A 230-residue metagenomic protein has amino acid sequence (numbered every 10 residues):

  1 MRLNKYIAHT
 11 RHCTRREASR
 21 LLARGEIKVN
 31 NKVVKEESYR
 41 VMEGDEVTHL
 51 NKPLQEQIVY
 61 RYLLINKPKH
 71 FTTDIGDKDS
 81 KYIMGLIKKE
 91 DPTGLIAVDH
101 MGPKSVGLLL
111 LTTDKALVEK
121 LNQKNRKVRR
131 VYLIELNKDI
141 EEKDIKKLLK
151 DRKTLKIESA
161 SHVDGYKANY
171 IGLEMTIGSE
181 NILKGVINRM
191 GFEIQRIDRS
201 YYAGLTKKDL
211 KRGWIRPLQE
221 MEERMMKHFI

Functional and structural regions predicted by a protein language model:
M1-I230: Basic, flexible Lys/Arg- and Gly-enriched helix-loop patches that mediate nucleic-acid binding at interfaces with rRNA
